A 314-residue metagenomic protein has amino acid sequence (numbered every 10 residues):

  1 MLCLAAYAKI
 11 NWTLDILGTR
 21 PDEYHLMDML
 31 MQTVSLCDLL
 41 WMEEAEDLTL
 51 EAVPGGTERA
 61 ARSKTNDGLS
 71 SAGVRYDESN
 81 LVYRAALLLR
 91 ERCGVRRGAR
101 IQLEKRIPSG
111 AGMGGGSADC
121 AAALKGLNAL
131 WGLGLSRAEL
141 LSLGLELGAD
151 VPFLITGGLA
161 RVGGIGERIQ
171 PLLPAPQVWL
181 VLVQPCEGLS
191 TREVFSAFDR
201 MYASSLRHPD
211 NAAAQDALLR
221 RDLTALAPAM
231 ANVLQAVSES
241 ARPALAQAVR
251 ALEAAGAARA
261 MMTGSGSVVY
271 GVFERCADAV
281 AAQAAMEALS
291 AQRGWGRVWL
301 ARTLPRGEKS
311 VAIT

Functional and structural regions predicted by a protein language model:
M1-A111, A129, L133-A138, A175 (+1 more regions): ATP-binding N-lobe of GHMP and related small-molecule kinases
W12, L40, V82, G116 (+5 more regions): Residue-level signal for inorganic ion chemistry
Q32-T33, L145-E146, P152-I155, P171-P176 (+1 more regions): Solvent-exposed alpha-helices and their adjacent loops that cap or buttress functional pockets in soluble metabolic
D47, T57, A138-T156, A284-T303: Short, conserved aromatic-histidine micro-motifs
R75, Q102-W131, A149, A258-F273: Glycine/serine-rich anion-binding loops at beta->alpha junctions that coordinate negatively charged ligand groups
G98, C120, L124-R161: Contiguous, small/hydrophobic- and glycine-enriched helical/loop subdomains that border and often "cap" functional
T156, R161-R259, E274-V280, A284-M286 (+1 more regions): Conserved, helical-rich catalytic subdomain that frames metal- and/or nucleotide-binding sites in enzyme alpha/beta
